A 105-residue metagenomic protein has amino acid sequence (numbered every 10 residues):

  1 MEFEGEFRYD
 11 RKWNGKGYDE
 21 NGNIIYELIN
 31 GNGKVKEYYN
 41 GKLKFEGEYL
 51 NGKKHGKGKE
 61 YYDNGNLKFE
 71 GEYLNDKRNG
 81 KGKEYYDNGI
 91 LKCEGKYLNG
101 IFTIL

Functional and structural regions predicted by a protein language model:
M1-L105: Glycine/tyrosine- and acidic-biased, solvent-exposed loop/turn segments at the edges of beta-strands
